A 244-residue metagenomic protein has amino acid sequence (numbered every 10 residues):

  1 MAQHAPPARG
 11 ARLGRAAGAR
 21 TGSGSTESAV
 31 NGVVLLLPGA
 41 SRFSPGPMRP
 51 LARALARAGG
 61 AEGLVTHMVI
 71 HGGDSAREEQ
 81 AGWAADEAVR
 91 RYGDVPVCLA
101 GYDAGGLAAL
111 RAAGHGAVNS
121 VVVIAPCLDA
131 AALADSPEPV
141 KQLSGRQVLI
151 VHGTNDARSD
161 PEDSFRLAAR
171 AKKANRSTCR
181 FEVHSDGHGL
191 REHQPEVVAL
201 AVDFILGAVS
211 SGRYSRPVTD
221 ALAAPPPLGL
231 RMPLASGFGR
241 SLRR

Functional and structural regions predicted by a protein language model:
A2-A61: Short, surface-exposed "cap/lid" segments of acyl-processing enzymes
G39-A40, H71, V123-A130, D186: Active-site nucleophile loop of the alpha/beta-hydrolase fold
G72-R91: Alpha/beta-hydrolase active-site loop
A100-A109: Gly/Ala-rich beta-loop-alpha elbow adjacent to hydrolase catalytic centers
D129-A130, T154-D160: Acidic catalytic loop of the alpha/beta-hydrolase fold
S136, D160-R170: Short alpha-helix in the alpha/beta-hydrolase fold that links the catalytic acid
L143-S144, L149-H152, D156: Short beta-strand/loop motif that positions the catalytic acidic residue of the alpha/beta-hydrolase fold
F165, R176-R244: C-terminal catalytic histidine-bearing segment of alpha/beta-hydrolase fold enzymes
